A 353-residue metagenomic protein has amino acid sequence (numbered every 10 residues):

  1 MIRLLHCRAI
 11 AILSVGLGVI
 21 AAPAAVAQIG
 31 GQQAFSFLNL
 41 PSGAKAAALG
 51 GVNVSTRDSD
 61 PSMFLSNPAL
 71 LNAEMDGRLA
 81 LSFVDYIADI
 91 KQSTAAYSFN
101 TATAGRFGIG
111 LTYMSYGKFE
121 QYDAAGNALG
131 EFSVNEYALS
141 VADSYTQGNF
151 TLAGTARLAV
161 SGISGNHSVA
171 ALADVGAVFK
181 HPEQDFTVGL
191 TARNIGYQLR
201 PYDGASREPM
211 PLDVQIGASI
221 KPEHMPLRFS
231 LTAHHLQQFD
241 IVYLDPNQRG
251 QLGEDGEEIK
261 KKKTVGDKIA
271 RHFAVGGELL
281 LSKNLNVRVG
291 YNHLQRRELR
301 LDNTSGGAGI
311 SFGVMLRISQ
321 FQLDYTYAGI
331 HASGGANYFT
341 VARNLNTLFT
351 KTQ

Functional and structural regions predicted by a protein language model:
M1-L13: Bacterial N-terminal signal peptides that target proteins for export
S14-V15, A25: Cleavable N-terminal signal peptides
V26-Q353: Subset of outer-membrane beta-barrel
